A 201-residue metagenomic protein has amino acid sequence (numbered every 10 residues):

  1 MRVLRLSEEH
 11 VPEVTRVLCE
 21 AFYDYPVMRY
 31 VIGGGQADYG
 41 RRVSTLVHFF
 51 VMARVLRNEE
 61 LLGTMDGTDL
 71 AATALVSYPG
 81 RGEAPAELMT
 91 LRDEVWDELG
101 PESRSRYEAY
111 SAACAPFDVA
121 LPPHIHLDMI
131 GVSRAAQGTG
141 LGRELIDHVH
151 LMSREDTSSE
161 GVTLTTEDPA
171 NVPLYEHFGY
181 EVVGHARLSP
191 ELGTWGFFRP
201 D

Functional and structural regions predicted by a protein language model:
R2-R16, E20, D24-M28: A short beta-loop-alpha structural element at the N-terminal edge of CoA-dependent acyl/N-acetyltransferase catalytic
Q36-E60: Active-site rim helix/loop that mediates acceptor-substrate recognition in acyltransferases
R57-A74: Conserved beta-hairpin
T73-G131, Q137, L188: Conserved acyl-donor/pantetheine-binding loop and adjacent beta-alpha core of acyl/acetyltransferases and related
P123-I125, S153-E167: Conserved GNAT acetyl-CoA-binding A-motif
D128-Q137, T163-V172, P190-L192: Conserved beta-strand-loop-alpha-helix junction that forms the acyl-donor binding cleft
V132, G138-M152: Conserved acetyl-CoA-binding loop-helix of GNAT-fold acetyltransferases
T163, E181-G196: Conserved catalytic-core motifs of GNAT/GCN5-like acyltransferases
